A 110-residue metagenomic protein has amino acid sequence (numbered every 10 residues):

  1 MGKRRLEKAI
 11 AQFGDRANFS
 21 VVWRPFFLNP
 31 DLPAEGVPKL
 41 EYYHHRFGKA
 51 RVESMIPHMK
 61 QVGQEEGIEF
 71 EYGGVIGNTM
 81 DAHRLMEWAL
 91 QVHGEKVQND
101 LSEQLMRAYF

Functional and structural regions predicted by a protein language model:
K3-Y109: Structural alpha/beta surface segment adjacent to cysteine/selenocysteine redox centers across thiol/disulfide enzymes
